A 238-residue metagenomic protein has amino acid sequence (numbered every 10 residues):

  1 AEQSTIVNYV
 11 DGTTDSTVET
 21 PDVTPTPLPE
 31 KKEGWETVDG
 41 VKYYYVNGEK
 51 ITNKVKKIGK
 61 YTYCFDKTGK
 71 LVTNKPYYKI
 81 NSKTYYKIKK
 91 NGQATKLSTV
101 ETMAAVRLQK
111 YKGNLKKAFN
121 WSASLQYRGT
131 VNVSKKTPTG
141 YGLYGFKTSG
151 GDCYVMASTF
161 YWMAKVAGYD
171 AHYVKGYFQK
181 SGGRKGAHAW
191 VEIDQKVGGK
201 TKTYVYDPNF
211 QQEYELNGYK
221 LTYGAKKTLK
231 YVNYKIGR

Functional and structural regions predicted by a protein language model:
A1-V106, G182-E192: Extracellular adhesion/carbohydrate-binding repeat motifs centered on closely spaced tryptophans
T20, Y85-K89, N217-R238: Short, surface-exposed secondary-structure junctions/capping segments
P76, K110, G151-D152: Residues that cap or flank secondary-structure elements
S98-F146: Secondary-structure boundary elements
A118, S149-A164: Active-site nucleophilic cysteine motif
G145-G150, Q179-G182: A glycine-rich, coil/turn loop motif that links secondary-structure elements
S158-K230: Hydrophobic/aromatic-rich core segments of domains that either
